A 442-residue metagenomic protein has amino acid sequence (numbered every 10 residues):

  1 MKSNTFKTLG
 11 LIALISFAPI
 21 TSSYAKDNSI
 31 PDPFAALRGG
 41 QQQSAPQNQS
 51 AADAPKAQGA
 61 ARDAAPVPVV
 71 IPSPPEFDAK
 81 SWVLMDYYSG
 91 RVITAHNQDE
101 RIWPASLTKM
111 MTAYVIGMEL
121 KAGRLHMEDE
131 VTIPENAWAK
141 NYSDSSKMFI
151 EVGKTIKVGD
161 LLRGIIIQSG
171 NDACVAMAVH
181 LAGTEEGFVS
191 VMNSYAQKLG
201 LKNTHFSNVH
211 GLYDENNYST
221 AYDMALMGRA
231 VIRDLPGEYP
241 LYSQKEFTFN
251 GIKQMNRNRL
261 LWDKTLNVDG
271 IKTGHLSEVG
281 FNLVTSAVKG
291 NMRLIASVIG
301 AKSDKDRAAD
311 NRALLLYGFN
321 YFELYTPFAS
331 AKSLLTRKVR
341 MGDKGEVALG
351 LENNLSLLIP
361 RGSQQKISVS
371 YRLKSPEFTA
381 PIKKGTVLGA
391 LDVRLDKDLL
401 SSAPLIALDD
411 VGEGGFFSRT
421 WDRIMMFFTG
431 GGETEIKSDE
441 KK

Functional and structural regions predicted by a protein language model:
M1-G10: Bacterial N-terminal signal peptides that target proteins for export
G10-A13, Q98: Hydrophobic residues within membrane-embedded alpha helices
I15-Y24: C-terminal segment of classical bacterial N-terminal signal peptides
K26-A225, R229-L235, F247: Active-site-adjacent loops and short helices of periplasmic peptidoglycan-processing enzymes
L201-H205, Y213-Y218, Y222-K442: Domain-terminus/edge residues, biased toward the C-terminal soluble/receptor-binding domains of extracytoplasmic
